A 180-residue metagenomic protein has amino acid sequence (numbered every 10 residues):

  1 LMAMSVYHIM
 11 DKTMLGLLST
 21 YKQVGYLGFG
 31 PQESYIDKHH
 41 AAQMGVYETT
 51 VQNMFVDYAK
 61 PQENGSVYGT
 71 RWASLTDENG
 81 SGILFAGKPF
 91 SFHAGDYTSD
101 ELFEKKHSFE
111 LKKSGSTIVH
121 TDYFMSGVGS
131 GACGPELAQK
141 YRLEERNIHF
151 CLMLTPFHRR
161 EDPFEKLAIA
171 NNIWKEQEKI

Functional and structural regions predicted by a protein language model:
L1-I180: Beta-strand/loop-rich accessory regions of lumenal/periplasmic or secreted enzymes, predominantly carbohydrate-active
